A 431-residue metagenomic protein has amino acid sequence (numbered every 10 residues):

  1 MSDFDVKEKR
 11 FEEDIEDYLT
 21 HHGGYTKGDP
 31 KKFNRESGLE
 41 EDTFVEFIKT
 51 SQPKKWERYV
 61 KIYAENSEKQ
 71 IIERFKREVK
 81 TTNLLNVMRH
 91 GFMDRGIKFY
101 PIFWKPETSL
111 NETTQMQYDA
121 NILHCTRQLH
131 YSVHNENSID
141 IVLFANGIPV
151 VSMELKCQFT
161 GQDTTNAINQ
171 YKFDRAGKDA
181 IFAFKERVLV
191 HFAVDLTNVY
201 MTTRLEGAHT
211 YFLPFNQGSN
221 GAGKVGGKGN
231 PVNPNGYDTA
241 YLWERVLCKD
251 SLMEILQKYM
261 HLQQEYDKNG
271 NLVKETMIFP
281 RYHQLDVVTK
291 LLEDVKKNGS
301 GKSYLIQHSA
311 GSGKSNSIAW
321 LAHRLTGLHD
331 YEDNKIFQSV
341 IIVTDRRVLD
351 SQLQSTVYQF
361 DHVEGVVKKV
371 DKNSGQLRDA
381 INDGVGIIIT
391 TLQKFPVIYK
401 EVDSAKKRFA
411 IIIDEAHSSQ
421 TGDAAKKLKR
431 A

Functional and structural regions predicted by a protein language model:
S2-S339, V348, Q352-V363, D383-G386 (+3 more regions): ATP-dependent helicase/translocase motor core
I139, Q338, T356, N373-L377 (+2 more regions): Short beta-alpha junctions and helix-cap segments that line functional grooves
V194-D195, T344, I413: Short beta-strand/turn micro-motifs composed of small residues that flank or help shape donor/cofactor-binding pockets
C248, R346, K369-N373: Intrinsic-disorder/low-complexity, polar/charged segments
G301, T344, S419: Residue-level signal for short amphipathic helical patches enriched in basic/charged and nearby hydrophobic residues
Y358-K400: Inter-Walker segment of RecA-like/P-loop motor cores
V385-R430: Conserved RecA-like ASCE ATPase "motif II neighborhood" in helicase/translocase motors
